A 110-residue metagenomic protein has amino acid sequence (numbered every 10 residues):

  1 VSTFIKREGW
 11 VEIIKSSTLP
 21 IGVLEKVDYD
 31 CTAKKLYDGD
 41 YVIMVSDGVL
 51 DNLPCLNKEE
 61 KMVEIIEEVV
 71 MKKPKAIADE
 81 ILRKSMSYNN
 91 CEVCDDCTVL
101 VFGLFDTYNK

Functional and structural regions predicted by a protein language model:
V1-K110: Conserved subregion of the PPM/PP2C metallophosphatase catalytic domain
